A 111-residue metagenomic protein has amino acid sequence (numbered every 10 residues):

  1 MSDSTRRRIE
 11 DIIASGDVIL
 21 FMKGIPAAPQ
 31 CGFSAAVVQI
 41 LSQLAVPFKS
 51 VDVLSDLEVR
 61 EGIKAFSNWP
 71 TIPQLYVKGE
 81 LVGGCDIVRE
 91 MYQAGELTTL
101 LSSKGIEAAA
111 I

Functional and structural regions predicted by a protein language model:
M1-S4, A109-I111: N-terminal organelle transit peptides
S2-R6, D56-R60, A94: Structural motif corresponding to alpha-helix initiation and N-cap regions
E10-P47: Local sequence-structure signature of Cys/Sec-based thiol-disulfide redox active-site neighborhoods
S42-E61: Thiol-based oxidoreductase modules, predominantly thioredoxin-like and allied folds used for disulfide exchange
A65-T71: Thiol/disulfide oxidoreductase modules built on the thioredoxin-like
V77-A108: Non-catalytic, surface beta->alpha helical segment in thiol-disulfide oxidoreductase systems
